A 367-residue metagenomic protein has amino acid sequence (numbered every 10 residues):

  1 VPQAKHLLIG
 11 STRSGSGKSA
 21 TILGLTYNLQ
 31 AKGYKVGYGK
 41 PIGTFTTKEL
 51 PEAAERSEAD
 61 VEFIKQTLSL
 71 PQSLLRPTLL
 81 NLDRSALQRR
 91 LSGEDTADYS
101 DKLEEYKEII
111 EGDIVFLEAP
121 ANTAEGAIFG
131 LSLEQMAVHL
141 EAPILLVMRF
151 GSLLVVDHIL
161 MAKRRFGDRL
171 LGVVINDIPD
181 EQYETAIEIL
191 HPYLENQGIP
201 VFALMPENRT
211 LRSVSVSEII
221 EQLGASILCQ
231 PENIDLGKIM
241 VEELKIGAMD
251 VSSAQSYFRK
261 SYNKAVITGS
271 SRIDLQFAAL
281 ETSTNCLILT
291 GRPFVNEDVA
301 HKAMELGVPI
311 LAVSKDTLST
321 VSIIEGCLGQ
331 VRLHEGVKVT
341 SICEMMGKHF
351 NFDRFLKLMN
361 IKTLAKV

Functional and structural regions predicted by a protein language model:
V1-A4: Phosphate-binding P-loop
L7-S16, A20-A97, Y106-K107, Y193: N-terminal phosphate/diphosphate-binding loop that engages ATP/GTP or pyrophosphate donors across diverse enzyme folds
I9, G37-P41, L74-R76, V115-A119 (+6 more regions): General beta-strand structural signal in soluble alpha/beta enzymes
Y27-K35, E62, Q66-S73, E108 (+10 more regions): Generic secondary-structure signature for well-ordered alpha-helical cores
Q88-F129, E134-V138: Phosphate-binding/switch loop-helix module in NTP-utilizing enzymes
E108-E111, Q255-K264, A279-S283: Flexible, charged surface loops at secondary-structure boundaries
A119, I199, E207-G269, E325-V367: Non-catalytic interface/targeting segments
P120-A203, N208, S270-H334: Conserved catalytic-core segment of NTP-binding enzymes
